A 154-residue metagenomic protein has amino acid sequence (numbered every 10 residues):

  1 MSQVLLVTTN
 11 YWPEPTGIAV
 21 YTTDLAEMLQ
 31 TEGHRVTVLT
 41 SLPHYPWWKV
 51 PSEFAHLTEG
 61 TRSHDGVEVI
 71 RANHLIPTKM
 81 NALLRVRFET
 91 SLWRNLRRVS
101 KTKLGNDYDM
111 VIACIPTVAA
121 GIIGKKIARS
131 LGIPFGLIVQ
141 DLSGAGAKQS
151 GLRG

Functional and structural regions predicted by a protein language model:
M1-T61, D65: N-terminal subdomain of nucleotide-sugar transferases
Q3, D109-M110: Structural motif
L6, V38, R71, L137-V139: Hydrophobic residues in well-ordered beta-strands that form the structural core
T9, P13, P77-L84, L131-G154: Acceptor-binding helix/loop patch of EC 2.4 sugar-transfer enzymes, predominantly nucleotide-sugar-dependent
T23, E27, T31, R98-T102 (+1 more regions): Short, well-ordered alpha-helices that flank and scaffold nucleotide-derived cofactor binding pockets
R35, E68, P134: Residue-level detector of anion-binding/catalytic polar loops
T40-K103: A conserved catalytic-core segment of Leloir-type glycosyltransferases
R85-R97, M110-I133, L137-Q140, G144: An aromatic- and histidine-rich active-site surface loop
